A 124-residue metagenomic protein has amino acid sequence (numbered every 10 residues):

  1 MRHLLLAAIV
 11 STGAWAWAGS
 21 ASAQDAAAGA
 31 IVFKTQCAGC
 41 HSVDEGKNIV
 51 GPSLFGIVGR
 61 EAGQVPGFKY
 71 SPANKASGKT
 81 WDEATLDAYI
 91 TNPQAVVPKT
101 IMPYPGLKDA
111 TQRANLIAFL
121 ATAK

Functional and structural regions predicted by a protein language model:
M1-L4: Positively charged n-region of N-terminal signal peptides that target proteins for export
A7-A16: Bacterial N-terminal signal peptides
W15-D25: Sec/Tat signal peptide C-region and signal peptidase I cleavage site
Q24-K47, L54: Sequence/structural segment immediately N-terminal to covalent heme-attachment motifs in c-type and related
K34, A38, S42-E45, G59 (+2 more regions): Sec-exported extracytoplasmic/periplasmic mature domains
P52-S53, T100: Extracytoplasmic/periplasmic beta-strand context in beta-sandwich domains, especially the cupredoxin/COX2 CuA-binding
P66-D87: Short Fe-S-cluster ligation motifs
T80-K124: C-terminal capping alpha-helices of c-type cytochrome domains
